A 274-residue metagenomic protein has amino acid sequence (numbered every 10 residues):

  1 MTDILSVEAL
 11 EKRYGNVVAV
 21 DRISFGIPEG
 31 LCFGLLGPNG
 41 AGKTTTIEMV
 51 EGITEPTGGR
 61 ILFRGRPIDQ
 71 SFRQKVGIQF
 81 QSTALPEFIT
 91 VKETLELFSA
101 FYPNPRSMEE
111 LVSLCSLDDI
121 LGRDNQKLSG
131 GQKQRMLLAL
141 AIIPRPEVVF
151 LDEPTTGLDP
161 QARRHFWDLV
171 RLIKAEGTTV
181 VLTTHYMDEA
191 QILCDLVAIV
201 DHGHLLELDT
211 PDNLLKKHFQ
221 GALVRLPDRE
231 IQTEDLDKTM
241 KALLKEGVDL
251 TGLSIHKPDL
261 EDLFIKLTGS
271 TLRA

Functional and structural regions predicted by a protein language model:
E51: Helix-to-loop junction immediately C-terminal to a conserved catalytic motif
G59-F72: Conserved ABC transporter NBD signature motif
E96, A100, P105-L121: Conserved ABC ATPase "signature" region
D124-L128: Conserved ABC ATPase signature
V149-E153: Catalytic Walker B motif of ABC-type/P-loop ATPase nucleotide-binding domains
H165-T239: ABC transporter nucleotide-binding domain
P211-A274: Short, charged/small-residue-rich alpha-helical element at the C-terminal edge of ABC transporter nucleotide-binding
